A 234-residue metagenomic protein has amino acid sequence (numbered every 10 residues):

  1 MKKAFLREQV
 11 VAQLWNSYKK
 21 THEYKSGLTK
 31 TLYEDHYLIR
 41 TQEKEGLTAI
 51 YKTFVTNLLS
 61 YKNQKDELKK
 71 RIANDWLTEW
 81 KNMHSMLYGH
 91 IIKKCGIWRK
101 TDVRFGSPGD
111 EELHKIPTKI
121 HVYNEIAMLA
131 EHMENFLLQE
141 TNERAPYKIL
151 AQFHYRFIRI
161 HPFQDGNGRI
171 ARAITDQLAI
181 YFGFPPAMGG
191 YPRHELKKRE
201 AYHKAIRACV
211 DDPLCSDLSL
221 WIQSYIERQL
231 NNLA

Functional and structural regions predicted by a protein language model:
M1-A234: FIC/Doc superfamily catalytic core
